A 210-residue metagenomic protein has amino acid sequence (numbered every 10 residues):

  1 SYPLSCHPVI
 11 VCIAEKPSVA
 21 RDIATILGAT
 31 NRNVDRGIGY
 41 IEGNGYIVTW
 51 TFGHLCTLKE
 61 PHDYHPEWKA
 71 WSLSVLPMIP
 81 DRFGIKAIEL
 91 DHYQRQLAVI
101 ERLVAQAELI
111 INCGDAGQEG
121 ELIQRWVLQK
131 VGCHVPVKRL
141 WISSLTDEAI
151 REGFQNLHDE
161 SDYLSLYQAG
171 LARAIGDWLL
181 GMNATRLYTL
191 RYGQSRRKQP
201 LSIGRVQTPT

Functional and structural regions predicted by a protein language model:
Y2-M182, P209: Intrinsically disordered, low-complexity regulatory segments
A14, D177-T210: Prokaryote-biased recognition of long, low-complexity C-terminal linker/tail segments that are poorly structured
